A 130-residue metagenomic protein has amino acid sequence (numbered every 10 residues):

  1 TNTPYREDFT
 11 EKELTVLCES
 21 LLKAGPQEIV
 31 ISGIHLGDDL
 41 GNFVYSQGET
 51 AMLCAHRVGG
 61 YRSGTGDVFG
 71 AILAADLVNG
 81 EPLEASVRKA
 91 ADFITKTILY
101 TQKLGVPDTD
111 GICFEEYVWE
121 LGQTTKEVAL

Functional and structural regions predicted by a protein language model:
T1-T50: Conserved phosphate/ATP/ADP-binding segment of small-molecule kinases
S32, G66, S86: Residue-level signal for inorganic ion chemistry
G33-G37, H56-G59, A90-T95: Glycine-rich beta-alpha junction loops
T50-A51, D76-A90: Phosphate-handling active-site elements
T50-S63: Short pre-catalytic strand/loop immediately N-terminal to key active-site residues, enriched for Gly-Thr
G60-L83: Short, small-residue alpha-helix embedded
E84-L130: Charged C-terminal helix
